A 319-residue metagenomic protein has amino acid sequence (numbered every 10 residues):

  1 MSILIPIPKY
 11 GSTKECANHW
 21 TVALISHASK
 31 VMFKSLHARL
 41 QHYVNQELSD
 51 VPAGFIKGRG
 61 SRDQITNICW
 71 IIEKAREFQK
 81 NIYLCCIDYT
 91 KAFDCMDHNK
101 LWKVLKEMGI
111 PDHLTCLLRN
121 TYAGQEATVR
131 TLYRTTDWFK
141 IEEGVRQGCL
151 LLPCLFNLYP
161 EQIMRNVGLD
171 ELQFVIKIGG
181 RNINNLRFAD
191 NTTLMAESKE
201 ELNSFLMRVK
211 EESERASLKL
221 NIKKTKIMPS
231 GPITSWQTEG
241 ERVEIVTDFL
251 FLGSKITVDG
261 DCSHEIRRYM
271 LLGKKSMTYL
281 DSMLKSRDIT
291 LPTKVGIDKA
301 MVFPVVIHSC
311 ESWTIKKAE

Functional and structural regions predicted by a protein language model:
M1-Y159: Conserved pre-catalytic core of RNA-dependent polymerases
E15-A17, R76-Q79, T121-A123, G179-G180 (+6 more regions): Intrinsically disordered, low-complexity regulatory regions enriched in Ser/Pro/Gly/Thr and acidic residues
C16, S26, C149-P153, V243-V246 (+1 more regions): Structural motif
R39-P52, L155-A189, T193: Active-site palm subdomain of RNA-directed nucleic acid polymerases
C69-E73, L172-F174, I178-R181, E214 (+3 more regions): Eukaryotic intrinsically disordered and solvent-exposed regulatory patches
K91-M108, G144-V145, L186-R215, S230-P232 (+2 more regions): Catalytic palm subdomain of template-directed nucleic-acid polymerases, centered on the conserved carboxylate motif
Y133, K219-T247: Short, conserved micro-motifs composed of acidic
D190, L252-E319: Non-catalytic, peripheral interaction segments enriched in hydrophobic/basic residues
